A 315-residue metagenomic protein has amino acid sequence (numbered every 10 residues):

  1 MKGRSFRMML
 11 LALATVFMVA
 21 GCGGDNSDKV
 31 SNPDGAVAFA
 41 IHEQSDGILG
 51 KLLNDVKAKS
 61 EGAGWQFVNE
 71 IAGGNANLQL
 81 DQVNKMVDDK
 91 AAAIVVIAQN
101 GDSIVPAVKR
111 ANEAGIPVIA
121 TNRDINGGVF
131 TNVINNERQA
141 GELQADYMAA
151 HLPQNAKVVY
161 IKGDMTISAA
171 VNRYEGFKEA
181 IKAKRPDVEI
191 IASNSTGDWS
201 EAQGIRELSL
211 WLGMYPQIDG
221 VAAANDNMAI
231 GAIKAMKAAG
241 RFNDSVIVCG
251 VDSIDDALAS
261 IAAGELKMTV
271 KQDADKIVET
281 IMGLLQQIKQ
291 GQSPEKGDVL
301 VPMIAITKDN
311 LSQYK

Functional and structural regions predicted by a protein language model:
K2-S5, C22-K315: A residue-level marker of the well-folded mature domains of exported/periplasmic proteins
F6-A14: Sec-dependent N-terminal signal peptides
